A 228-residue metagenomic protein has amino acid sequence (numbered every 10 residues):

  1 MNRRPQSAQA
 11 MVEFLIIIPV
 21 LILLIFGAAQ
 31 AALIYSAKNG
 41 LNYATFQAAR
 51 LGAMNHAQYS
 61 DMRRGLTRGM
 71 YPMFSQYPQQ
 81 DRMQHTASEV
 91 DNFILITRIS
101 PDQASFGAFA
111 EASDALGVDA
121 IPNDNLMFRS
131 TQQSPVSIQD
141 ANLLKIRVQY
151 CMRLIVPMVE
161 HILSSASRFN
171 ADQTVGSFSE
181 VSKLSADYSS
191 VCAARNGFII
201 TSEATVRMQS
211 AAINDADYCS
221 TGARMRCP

Functional and structural regions predicted by a protein language model:
N2-H85: Alpha-helical assembly-interface signal, strongest on the long, hydrophobic N-terminal helix that forms
N55-P228: Short, conserved structural patches
